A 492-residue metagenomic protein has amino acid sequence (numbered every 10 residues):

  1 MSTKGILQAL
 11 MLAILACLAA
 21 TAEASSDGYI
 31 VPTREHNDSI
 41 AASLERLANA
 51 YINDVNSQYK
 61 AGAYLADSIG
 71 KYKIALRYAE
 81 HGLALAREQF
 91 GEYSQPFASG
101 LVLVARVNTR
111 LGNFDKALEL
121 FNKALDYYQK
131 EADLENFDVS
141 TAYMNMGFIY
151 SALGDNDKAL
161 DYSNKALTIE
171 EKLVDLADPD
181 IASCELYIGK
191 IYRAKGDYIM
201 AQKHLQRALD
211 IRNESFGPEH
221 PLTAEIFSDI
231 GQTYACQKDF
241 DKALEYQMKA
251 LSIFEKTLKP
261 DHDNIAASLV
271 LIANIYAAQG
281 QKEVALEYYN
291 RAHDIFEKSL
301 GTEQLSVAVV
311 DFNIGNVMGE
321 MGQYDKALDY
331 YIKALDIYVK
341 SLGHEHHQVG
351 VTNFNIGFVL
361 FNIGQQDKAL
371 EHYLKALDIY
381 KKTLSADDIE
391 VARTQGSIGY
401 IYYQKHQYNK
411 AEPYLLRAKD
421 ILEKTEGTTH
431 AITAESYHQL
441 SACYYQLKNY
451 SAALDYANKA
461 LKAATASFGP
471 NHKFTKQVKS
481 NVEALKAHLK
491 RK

Functional and structural regions predicted by a protein language model:
M1-L10: Bacterial N-terminal signal peptides that target proteins for export
A9-L18: Bacterial N-terminal signal peptides
A22-K73, R77: N-terminal leader/linker segments that initiate helical-solenoid repeat arrays
E45-K60, Y64-D67, Q95-R110, F137-A152 (+10 more regions): Conserved alpha-helical positions within TPR/SEL1-like repeat arrays
E88-E92, K130-L134, K172-L176, E214-P218 (+6 more regions): Short coil/turn linkers that connect adjacent helices within long alpha-helical scaffolds, especially alpha-solenoid
